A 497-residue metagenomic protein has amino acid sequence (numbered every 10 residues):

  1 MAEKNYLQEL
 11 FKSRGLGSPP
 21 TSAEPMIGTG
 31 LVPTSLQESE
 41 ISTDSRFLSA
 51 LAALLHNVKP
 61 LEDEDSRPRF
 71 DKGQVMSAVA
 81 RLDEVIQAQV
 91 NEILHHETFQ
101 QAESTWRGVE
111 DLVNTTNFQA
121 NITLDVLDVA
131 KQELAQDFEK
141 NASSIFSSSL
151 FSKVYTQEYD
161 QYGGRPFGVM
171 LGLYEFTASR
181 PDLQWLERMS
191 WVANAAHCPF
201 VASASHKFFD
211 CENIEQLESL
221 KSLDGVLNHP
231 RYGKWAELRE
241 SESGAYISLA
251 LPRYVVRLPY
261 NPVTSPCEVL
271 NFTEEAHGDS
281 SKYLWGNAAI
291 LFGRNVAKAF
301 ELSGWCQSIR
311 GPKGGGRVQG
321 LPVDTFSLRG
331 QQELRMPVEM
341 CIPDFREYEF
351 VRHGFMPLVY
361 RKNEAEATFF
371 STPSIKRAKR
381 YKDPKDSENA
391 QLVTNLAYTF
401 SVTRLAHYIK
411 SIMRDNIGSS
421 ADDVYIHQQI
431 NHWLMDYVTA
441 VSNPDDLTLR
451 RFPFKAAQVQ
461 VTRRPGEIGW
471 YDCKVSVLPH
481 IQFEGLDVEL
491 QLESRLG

Functional and structural regions predicted by a protein language model:
A2-Q132, Q136-E139: N-terminal-proximal low-complexity accessory segments that begin disordered and transition into the first
P60, E64, A88, E92-H95 (+7 more regions): Intrinsically disordered or highly flexible coil/loop and linker segments, enriched in small and charged/polar residues
V85, Q89, T105-L112, V192 (+3 more regions): Generic, well-ordered alpha-helical scaffold segments in large soluble proteins
W106-D125, A135-G164, P181-S190: Core mixed alpha/beta domains of very large multi-subunit molecular machines
E158-P337: Extended, regular secondary-structure scaffolds
L270-I426: Long, contiguous, structured domain-core segments that constitute the functional module of a protein
Y398-V461: Extended, compositionally biased non-globular segments
Q458-G497: C-terminal edge-of-domain segments
